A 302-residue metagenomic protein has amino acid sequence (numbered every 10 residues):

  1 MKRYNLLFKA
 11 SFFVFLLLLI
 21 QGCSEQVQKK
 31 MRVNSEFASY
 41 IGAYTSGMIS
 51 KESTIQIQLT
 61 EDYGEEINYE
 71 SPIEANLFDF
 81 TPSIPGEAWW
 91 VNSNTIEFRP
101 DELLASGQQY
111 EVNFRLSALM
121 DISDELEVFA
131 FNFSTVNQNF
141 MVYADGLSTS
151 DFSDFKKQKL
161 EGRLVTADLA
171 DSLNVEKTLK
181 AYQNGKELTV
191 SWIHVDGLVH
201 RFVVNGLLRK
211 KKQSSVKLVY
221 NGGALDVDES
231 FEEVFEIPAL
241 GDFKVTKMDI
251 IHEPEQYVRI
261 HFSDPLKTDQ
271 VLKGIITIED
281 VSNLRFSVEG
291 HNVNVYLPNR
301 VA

Functional and structural regions predicted by a protein language model:
M1-K2, Y296: Intrinsic disorder/low-complexity signature
K2-F12: Bacterial N-terminal signal peptides that target proteins for export
A10-Q21: Bacterial N-terminal signal peptides
C23-A302: Acidic, low-complexity Ser/Thr/Gly/Pro-rich repeat segments typical of extracellular/periplasmic and surface-exposed
